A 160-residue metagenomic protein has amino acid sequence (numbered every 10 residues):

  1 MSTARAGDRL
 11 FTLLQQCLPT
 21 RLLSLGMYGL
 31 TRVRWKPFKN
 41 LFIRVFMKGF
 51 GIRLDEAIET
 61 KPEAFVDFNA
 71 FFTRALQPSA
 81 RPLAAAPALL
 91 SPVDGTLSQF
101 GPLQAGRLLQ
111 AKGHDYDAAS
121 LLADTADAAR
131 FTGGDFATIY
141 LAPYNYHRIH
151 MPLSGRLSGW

Functional and structural regions predicted by a protein language model:
M1-W160: Non-catalytic terminal segments and appended small domains
